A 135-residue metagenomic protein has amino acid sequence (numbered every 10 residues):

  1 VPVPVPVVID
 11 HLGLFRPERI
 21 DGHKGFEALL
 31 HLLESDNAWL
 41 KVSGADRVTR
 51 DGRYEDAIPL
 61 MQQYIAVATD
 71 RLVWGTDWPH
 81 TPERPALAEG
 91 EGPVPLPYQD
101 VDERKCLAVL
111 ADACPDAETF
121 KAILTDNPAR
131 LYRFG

Functional and structural regions predicted by a protein language model:
V1: Active-site mouth of glycoside hydrolases
P4-L14: Conserved anion-binding
R16-G135: H/E-rich (His + Asp/Glu) clusters that bind or coordinate divalent metals
